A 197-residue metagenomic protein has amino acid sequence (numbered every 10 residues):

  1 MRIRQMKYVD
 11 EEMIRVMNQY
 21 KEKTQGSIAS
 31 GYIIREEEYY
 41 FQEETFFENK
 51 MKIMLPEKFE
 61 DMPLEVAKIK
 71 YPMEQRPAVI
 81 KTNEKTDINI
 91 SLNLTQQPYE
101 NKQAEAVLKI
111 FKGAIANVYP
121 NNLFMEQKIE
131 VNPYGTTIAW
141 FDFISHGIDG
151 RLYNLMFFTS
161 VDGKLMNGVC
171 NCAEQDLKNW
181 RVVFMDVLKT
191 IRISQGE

Functional and structural regions predicted by a protein language model:
M1-S91, T95-N132, T137, G147-G150 (+2 more regions): N-terminal targeting sequences that direct proteins away from the cytosol to non-cytosolic compartments
Q127-I129, N154-T159: Hydrophobic/aromatic beta-strand elements that line small-molecule binding cavities or substrate pockets in beta-rich
W140-I144: Long, contiguous alpha-helical segments
